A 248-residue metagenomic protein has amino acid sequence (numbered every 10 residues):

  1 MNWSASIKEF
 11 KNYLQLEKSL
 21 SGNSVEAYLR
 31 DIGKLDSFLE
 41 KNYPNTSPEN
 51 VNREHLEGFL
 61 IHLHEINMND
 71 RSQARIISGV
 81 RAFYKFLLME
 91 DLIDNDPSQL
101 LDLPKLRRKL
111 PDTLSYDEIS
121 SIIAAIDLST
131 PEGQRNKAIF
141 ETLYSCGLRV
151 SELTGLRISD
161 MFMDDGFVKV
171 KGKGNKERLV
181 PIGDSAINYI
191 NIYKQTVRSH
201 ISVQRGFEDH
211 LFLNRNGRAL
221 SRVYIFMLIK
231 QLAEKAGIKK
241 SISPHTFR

Functional and structural regions predicted by a protein language model:
M1-R248: Conserved catalytic core of the tyrosine transesterase superfamily
